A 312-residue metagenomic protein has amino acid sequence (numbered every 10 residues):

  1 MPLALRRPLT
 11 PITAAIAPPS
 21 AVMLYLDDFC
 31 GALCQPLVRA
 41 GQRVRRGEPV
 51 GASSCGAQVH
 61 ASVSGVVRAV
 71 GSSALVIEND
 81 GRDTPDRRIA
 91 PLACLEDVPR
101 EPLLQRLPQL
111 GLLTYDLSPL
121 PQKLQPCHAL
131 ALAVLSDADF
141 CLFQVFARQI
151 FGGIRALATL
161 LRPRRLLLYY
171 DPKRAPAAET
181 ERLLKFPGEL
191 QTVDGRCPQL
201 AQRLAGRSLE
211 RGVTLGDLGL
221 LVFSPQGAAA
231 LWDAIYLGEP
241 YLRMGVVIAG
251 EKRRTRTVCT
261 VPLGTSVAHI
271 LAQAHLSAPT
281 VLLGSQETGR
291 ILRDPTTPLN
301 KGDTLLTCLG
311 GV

Functional and structural regions predicted by a protein language model:
M1-L33, L37, A52: N-terminal, Lys/Arg-enriched amphipathic/low-complexity engagement segments that precede the first folded domain
R39-A52, A69: Short, well-structured beta-strand-loop connectors
G65-V67: Conserved hydrophobic positions within beta-strands
V76-A138: Hydrophobic alpha-helical hairpins/lids featuring a short glycine-rich hinge
L112-P172: Phosphate-binding glycine-rich loops and their immediate beta-loop-alpha structural context
L167-S277, S285: Hydrophobic alpha-helical positions that pack around
A274-V312: Ubiquitin system architectures
